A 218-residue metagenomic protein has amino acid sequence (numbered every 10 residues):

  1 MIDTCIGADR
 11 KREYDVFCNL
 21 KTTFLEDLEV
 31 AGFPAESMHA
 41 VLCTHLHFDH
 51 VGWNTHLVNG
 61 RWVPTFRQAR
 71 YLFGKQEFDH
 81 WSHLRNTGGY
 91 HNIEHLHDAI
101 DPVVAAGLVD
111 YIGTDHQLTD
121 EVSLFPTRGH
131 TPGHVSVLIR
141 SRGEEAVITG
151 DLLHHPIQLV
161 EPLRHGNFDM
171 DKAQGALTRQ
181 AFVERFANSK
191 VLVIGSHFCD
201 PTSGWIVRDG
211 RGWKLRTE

Functional and structural regions predicted by a protein language model:
M1-V30, S136-G150, H155: Conserved beta-strand hairpin/beta-sheet module of binuclear metal-dependent hydrolase folds, prominently
I2, L42, Y71, A146-I148 (+1 more regions): Residue-level marker for buried hydrophobic side chains located in beta-strands that build the well-ordered beta-sheet
T4-G7, L46, Q76-E77, G129-T131 (+2 more regions): Active-site metal-binding loops of divalent metal-dependent hydrolases
D9, Y111-R142: Core dinuclear metal-dependent hydrolase active-site scaffold
D15, V51-R61, W205-I206: Metal-dependent catalytic neighborhoods of phosphoester/phosphodiester hydrolases
N19-F33, S37, T65-P126, Q174-A181 (+1 more regions): Metallo-beta-lactamase
M38-D49: Metallo-beta-lactamase
E121, G143-E144, L153-E218: Accessory terminal helices/loops
